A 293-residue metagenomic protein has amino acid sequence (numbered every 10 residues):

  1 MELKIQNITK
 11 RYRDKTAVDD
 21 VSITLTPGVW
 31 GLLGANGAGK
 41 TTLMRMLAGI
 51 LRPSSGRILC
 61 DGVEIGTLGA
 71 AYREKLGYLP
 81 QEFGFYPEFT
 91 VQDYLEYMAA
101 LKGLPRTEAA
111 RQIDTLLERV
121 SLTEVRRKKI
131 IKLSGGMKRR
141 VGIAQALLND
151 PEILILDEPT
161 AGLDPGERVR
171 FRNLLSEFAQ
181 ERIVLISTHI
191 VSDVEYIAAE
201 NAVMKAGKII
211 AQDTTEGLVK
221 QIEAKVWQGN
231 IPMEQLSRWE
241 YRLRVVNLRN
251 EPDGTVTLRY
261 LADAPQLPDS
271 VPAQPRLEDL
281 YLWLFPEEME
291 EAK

Functional and structural regions predicted by a protein language model:
A35-G39: Walker A (P-loop) phosphate-binding loop of ABC-type ATPase nucleotide-binding domains
A48: Helix-to-loop junction immediately C-terminal to a conserved catalytic motif
G56-T67, A71-Y72: Conserved ABC transporter NBD signature motif
E96, A100, T107-V125: Conserved ABC ATPase "signature" region
L154-E158: Catalytic Walker B motif of ABC-type/P-loop ATPase nucleotide-binding domains
R170-L258: ABC transporter nucleotide-binding domain
